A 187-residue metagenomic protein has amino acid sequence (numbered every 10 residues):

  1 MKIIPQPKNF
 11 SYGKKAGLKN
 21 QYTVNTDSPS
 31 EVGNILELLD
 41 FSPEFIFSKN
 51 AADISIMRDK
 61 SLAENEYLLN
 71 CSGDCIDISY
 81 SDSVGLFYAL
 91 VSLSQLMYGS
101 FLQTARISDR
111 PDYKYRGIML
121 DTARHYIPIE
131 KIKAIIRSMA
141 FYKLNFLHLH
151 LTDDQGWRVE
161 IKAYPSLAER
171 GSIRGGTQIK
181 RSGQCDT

Functional and structural regions predicted by a protein language model:
M1-P111, R116: Acidic, contiguous N-terminal accessory segments
S28-P29, H125, I129: Solvent-exposed, acidic/flexible segments
D59, A123, T152-D154: Solvent-exposed coil/turn segments that connect beta secondary-structure elements in extracytoplasmic/periplasmic
Y80, I129-E130: Ordered, soluble secondary-structure elements with a strong preference for glycine-centered loop motifs and nearby
S83, H125, D154-G156: Solvent-exposed loop/turn segments at secondary-structure junctions within structured extracellular/periplasmic domains
A105-I127, A134, A140-Y142: An acidic-aromatic substrate-binding cleft motif
K131-D154: Catalytic domains of carbohydrate-active enzymes, especially glycoside hydrolases
Q155-T187: Aromatic- and acidic-residue-enriched carbohydrate-binding clefts of CAZyme catalytic domains
